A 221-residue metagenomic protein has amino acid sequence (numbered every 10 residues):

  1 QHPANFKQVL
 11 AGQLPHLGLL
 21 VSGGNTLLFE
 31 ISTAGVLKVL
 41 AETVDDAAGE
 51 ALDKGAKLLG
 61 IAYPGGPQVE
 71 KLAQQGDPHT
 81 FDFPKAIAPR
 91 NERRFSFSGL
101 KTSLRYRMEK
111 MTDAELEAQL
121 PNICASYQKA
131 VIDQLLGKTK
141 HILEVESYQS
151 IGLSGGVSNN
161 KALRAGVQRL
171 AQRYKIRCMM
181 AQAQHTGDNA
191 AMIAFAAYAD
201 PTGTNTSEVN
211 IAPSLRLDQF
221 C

Functional and structural regions predicted by a protein language model:
Q1-H16, A196: Conserved phosphate-binding catalytic cores of ATP/NTP-utilizing and phosphoryl-transfer enzymes
Q1-P3, A181-Q219: Glycine-rich phosphate-binding/hydrolytic loop that grips phosphoryl groups
G18-L20, T26-E30: Short beta-strand scaffold segments in enzyme catalytic cores
S22-G24, I151-N160: Glycine-rich beta-strand-to-loop/alpha-helix junction loops that act as flexible
S32-D77, K101-T102, Y106-M111: Glycine-rich phosphate-binding loop plus the immediately following alpha-helix
K71-I151, N160-Y174, P201-T204, D218-C221: A contiguous, well-structured pocket-lining segment that forms one wall/lid of small-molecule binding clefts in soluble
S150-I151, Q168-M192: Conserved phosphate-binding/catalytic loops in two-lobed NTP-binding clefts
